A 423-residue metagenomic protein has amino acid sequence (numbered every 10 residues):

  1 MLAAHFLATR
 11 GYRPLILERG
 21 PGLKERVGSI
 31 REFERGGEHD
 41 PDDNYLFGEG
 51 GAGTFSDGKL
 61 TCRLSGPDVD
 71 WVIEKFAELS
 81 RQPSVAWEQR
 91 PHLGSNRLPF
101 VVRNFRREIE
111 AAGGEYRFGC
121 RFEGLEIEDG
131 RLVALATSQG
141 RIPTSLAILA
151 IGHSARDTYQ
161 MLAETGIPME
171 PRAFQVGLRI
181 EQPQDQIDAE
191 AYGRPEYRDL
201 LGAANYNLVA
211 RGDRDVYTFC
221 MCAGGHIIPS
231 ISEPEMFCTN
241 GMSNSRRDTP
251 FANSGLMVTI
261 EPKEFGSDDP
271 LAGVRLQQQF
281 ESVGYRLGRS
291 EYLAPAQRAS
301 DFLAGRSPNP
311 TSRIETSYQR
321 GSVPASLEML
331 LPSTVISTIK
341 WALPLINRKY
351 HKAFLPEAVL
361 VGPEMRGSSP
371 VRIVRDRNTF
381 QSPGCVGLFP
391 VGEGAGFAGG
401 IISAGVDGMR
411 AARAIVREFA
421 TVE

Functional and structural regions predicted by a protein language model:
M1-E423: Residues forming the flavin
